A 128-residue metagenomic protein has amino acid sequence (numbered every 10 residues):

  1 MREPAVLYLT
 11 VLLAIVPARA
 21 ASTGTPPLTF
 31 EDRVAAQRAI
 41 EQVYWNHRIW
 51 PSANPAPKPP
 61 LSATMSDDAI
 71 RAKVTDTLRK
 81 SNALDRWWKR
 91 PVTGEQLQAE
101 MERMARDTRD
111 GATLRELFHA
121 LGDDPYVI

Functional and structural regions predicted by a protein language model:
P4-V16: Bacterial N-terminal signal peptides
A21-A83, W87: N-terminal mature-domain "stem" immediately C-terminal to a signal peptide or N-terminal signal-anchor/transmembrane
T77-I128: Mature extracellular/secreted ectodomains of secretory-pathway proteins
